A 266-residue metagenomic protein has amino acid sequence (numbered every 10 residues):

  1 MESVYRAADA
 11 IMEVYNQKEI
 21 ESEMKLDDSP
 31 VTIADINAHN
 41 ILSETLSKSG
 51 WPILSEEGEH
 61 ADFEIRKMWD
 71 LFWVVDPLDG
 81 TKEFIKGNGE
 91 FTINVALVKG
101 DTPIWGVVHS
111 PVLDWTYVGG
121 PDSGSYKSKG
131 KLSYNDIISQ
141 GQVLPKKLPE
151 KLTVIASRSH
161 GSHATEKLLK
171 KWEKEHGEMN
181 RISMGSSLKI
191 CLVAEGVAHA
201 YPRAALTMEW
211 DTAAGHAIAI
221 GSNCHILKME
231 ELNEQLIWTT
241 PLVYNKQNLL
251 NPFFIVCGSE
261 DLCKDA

Functional and structural regions predicted by a protein language model:
M1-E2, D9, K167-E175, K189-A266: Oxyanion/phosphate-interacting regions
M1-L78, K167, M184, L232-W238 (+1 more regions): N-terminal subdomain of lithium-sensitive/metallo-dependent phosphomonoesterases centered on the IMPase/IPPase/PAP
A7, I11, D35, L46 (+6 more regions): Residue-level signal for inorganic ion chemistry
P52, M179-N180, H225: Conserved beta-strand segments of alpha/beta enzyme cores
W69-V108: Glycine-rich active-site/cofactor-binding loop and its immediate structural neighborhood
V95-C191, T240-A266: Acidic beta-strand-loop-alpha-helix segment within the catalytic core of divalent metal-dependent phosphate-processing
